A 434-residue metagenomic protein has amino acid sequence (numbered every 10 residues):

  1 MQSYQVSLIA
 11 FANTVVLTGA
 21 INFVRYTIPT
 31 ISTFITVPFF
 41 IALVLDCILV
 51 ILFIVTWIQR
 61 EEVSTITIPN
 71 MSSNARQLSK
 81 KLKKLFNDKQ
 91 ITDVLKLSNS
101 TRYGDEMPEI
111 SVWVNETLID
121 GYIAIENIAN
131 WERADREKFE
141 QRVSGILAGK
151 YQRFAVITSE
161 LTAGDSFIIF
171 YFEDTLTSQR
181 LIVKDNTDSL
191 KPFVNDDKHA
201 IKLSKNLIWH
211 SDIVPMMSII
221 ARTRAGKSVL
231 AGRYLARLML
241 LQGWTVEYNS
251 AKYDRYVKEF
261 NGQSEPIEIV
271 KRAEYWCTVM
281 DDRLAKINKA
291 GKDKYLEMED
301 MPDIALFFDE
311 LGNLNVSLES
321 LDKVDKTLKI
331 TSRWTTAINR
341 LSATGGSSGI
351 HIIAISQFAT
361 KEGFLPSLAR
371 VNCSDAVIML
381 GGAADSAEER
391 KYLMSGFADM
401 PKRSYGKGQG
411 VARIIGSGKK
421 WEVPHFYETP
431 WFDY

Functional and structural regions predicted by a protein language model:
M1-W244, S264-I267, D282, K289 (+7 more regions): Accessory regions of macromolecular translocation/handling assemblies
G243-T245, D300-A305, G345-A354: Loop/turn-to-beta-strand initiation segments
T245-V246, K252, Y256-A305: Mechanochemical coupling/switch segment within NTP-driven translocation systems
A251, I350, I355-T360: Conserved H-loop
D254, N313-S320, F358-K361: Residues immediately C-terminal
R272-M280, K326-A354, G381-A383: Substrate-engagement module of ASCE P-loop NTPases
L365-A383: A short helix-turn-beta junction within AAA+ P-loop NTPase domains corresponding to the substrate/partner-engaging
K407-G418: Short polybasic amphipathic segments
